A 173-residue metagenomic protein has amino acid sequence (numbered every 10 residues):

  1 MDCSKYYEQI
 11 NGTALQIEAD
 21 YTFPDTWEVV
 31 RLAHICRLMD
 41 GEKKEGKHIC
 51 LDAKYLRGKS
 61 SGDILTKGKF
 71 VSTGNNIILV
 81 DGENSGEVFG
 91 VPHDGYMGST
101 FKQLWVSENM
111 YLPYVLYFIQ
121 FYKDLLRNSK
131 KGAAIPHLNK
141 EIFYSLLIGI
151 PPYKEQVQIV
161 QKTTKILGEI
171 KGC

Functional and structural regions predicted by a protein language model:
M1-G12: Extended, domain-scale alpha-helical bundle/helix-rich regions
Q9-I10, V91, A134-L138: Short helix-capping and inter-helix turn/linker motifs at the boundaries of alpha-helical repeat units
G12-K43, D52-L56, S145, G149-C173: Non-catalytic DNA-recognition/assembly elements of restriction-modification systems
K47-H48: Short aromatic-glycine-enriched beta-strand elements
R57, K67-Y122, G132, F143: A short beta-sheet element
S61-D63: Feature captures the RNA virus RNA-dependent RNA polymerase
L65, A133-A134, K154: Alpha-helix capping and helix-loop boundary segments enriched in small/acidic/polar residues
